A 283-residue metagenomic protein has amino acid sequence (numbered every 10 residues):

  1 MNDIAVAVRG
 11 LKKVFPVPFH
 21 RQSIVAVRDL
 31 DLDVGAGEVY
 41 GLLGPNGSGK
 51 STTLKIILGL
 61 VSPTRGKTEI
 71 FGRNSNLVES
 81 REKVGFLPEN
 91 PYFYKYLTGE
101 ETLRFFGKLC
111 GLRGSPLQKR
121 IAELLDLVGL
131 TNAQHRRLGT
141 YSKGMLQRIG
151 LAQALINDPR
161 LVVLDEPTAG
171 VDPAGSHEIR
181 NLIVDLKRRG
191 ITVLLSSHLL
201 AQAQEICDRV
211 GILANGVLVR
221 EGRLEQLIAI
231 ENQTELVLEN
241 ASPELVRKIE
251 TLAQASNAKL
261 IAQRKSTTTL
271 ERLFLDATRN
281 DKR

Functional and structural regions predicted by a protein language model:
M1, F19-R21, L236, P243: Generic structural hydrophobic/aromatic packing signal, biased to beta-strands
D3-V6, K13-L195, L200-A214, V219-R220: ABC transporter nucleotide-binding domains
L224-R283: Short, charged/small-residue-rich alpha-helical element at the C-terminal edge of ABC transporter nucleotide-binding
